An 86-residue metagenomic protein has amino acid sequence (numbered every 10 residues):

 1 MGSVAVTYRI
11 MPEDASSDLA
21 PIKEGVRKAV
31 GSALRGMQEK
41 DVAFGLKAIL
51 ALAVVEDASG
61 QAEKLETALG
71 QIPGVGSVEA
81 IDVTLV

Functional and structural regions predicted by a protein language model:
M1-V86: Long, contiguous binding/interaction regions
